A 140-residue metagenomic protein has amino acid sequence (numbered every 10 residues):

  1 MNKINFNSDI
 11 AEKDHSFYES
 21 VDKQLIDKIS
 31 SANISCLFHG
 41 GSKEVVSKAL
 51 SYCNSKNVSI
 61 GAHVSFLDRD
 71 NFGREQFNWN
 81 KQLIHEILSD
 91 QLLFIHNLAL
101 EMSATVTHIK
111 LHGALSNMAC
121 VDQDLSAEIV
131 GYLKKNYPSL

Functional and structural regions predicted by a protein language model:
I4-S8, A32-I34, I60-V64, T107-L111: Hydrophobic faces of well-ordered beta-strands that scaffold small-molecule active sites in alpha/beta enzyme cores
D9-K13, S35-H39, S65-N71, H112-S116: Active-site beta-loop-alpha junctions enriched in small/polar residues
K13-L25, L88, L92-H96: Short, acidic/polar
H15-E19, G40-N54, C120-A127: Active-site-adjacent beta->alpha loops and helix N-cap segments on the catalytic face of soluble alpha/beta enzymes
K23-D27, K48-G61, L100-E101: Acidic (Asp/Glu)-rich catalytic clusters
A32-H39, N71-H85, A119-Q123: Glycine-rich tight-turn/loop motif centered on a GG-T
R69-S103, H108: Glycine/small-residue-rich loop that forms an oxyanion/phosphate-binding "nest" at active or ligand-binding sites
L100-L140: Hydrophobic, well-structured mid-protein blocks that either form specific transmembrane helices
